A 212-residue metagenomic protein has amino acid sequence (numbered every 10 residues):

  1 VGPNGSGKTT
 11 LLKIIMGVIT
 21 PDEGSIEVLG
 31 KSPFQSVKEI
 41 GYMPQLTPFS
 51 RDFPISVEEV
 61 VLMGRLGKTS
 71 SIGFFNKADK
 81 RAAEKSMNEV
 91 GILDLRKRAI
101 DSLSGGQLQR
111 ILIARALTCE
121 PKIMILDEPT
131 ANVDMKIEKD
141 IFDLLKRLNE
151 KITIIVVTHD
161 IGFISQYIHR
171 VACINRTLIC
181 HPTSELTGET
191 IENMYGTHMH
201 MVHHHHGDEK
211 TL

Functional and structural regions predicted by a protein language model:
M16: Helix-to-loop junction immediately C-terminal to a conserved catalytic motif
G24-S36: Conserved ABC transporter NBD signature motif
L62, K77-L95: Conserved ABC ATPase "signature" region
A99-L103, Q107: Conserved ABC ATPase signature
M124-E128: Catalytic Walker B motif of ABC-type/P-loop ATPase nucleotide-binding domains
L144-V156: Conserved catalytic loops of ABC-family nucleotide-binding domains
I174-H200: Conserved beta-strand-loop-alpha-helix hinge in the C-terminal portion of ABC ATPase nucleotide-binding domains
